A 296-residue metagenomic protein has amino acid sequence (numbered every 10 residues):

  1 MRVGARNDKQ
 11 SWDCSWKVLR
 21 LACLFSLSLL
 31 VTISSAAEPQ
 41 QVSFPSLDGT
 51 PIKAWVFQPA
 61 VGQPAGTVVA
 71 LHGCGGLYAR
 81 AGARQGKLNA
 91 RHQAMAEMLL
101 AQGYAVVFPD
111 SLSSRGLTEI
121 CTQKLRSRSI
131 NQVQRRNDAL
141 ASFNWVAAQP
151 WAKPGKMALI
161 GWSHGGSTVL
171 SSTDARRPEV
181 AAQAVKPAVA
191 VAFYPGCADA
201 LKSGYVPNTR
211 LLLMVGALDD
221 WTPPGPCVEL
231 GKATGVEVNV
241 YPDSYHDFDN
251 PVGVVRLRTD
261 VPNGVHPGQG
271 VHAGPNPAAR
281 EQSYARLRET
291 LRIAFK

Functional and structural regions predicted by a protein language model:
A22-T32: Bacterial N-terminal signal peptides
A37-Q63: N-terminal cap/lid segment of alpha/beta-hydrolase-fold proteins
P51-K53, P64-A147, V252-V254, R258-A273: Serine-hydrolase catalytic machinery in alpha/beta-hydrolase-like enzymes
L77, R84, I130-P207: Primarily recognizes the serine-hydrolase "nucleophile elbow" in alpha/beta-hydrolase and SGNH/GDSL folds
L213-V215: Short beta-strand/loop motif that positions the catalytic acidic residue of the alpha/beta-hydrolase fold
L218-T222, H246-D247: Acidic catalytic loop of the alpha/beta-hydrolase fold
T222-K232: Short alpha-helix in the alpha/beta-hydrolase fold that links the catalytic acid
V236-K296: C-terminal catalytic histidine-bearing segment of alpha/beta-hydrolase fold enzymes
